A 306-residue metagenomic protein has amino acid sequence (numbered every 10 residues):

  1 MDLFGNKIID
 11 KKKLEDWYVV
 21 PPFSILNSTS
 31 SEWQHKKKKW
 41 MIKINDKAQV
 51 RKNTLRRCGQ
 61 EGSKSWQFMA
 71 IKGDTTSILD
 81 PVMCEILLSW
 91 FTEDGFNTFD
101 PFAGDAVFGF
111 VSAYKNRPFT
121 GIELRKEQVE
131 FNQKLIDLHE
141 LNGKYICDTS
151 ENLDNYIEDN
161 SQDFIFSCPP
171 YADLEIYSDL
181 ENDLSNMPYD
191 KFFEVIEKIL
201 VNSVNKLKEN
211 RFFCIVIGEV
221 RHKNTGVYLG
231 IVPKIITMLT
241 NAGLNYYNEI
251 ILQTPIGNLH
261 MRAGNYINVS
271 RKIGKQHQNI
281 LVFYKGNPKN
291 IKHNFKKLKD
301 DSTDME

Functional and structural regions predicted by a protein language model:
M1-E306: Class I S-adenosyl-L-methionine-dependent methyltransferase catalytic core
